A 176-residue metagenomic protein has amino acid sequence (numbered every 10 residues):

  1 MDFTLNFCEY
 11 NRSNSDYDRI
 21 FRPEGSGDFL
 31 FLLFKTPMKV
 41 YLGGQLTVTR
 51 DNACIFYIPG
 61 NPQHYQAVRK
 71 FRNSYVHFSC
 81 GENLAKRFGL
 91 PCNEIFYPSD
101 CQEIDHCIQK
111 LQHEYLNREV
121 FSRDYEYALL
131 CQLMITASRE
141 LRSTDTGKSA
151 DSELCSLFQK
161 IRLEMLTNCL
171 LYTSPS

Functional and structural regions predicted by a protein language model:
D2-E94, R123: N-terminal regulatory/effector-sensing and dimerization cores that precede helix-turn-helix DNA-binding domains
L30, E103-C107, L129, L133-T136: Amphipathic, well-ordered alpha-helical segments in soluble domains
Y57-P59, C101-D105: Short, surface-exposed linear segments at secondary-structure transitions and domain or protein termini
C92-Q102, L116-E126, I135-L171: Short, Lys/Arg-enriched, Trp-marked, Pro/Gly-tolerant hinge/linker segments that flank
L111: An amphipathic, hydrophobic-aromatic interaction surface with interspersed Lys/Arg that forms lipid/phosphate-bearing
Y172-S176: Conserved small/polar residues in nucleotide/adenosyl-binding loops
